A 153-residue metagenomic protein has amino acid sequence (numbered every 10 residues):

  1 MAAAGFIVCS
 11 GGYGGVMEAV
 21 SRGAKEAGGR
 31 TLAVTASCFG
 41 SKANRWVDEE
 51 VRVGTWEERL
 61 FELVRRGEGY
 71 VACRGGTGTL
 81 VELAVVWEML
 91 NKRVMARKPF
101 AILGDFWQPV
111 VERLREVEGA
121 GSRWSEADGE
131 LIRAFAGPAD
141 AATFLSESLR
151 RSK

Functional and structural regions predicted by a protein language model:
M1-L32: Glycine-rich beta-alpha loop segments
I7-G11, L32-A36, K98-D105: Short internal beta-strands
G14, S37-F39, G75-T79: Short glycine-rich anion-binding loops that position phosphate/pyrophosphate groups of nucleotides and phosphorylated
G29, W46-D48, E126-I132: A short helix-to-beta-strand connector/capping loop
V34-E68: Glycine-rich oxoanion-binding loops at beta->alpha junctions
G54-A134, F144, S152: Conserved phosphate- and dinucleotide-binding cores of soluble alpha/beta proteins, encompassing both enzyme active
P138-S148: C-terminal helix of von Willebrand factor
